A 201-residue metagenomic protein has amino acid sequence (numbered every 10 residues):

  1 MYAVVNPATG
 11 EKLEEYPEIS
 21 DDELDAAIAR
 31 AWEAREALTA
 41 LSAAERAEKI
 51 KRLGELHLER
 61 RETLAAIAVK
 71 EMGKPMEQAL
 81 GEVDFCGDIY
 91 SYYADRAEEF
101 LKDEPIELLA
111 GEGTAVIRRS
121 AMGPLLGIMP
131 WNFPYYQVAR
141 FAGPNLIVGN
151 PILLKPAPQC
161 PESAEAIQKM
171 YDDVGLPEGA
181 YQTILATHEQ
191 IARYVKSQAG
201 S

Functional and structural regions predicted by a protein language model:
M1-G113: N-terminal Rossmann-like NAD(P)+-binding subdomain of aldehyde/semialdehyde dehydrogenases
P105-S201: Rossmann-like NAD(P) dinucleotide-binding subdomain of oxidoreductase/dehydrogenase enzymes
